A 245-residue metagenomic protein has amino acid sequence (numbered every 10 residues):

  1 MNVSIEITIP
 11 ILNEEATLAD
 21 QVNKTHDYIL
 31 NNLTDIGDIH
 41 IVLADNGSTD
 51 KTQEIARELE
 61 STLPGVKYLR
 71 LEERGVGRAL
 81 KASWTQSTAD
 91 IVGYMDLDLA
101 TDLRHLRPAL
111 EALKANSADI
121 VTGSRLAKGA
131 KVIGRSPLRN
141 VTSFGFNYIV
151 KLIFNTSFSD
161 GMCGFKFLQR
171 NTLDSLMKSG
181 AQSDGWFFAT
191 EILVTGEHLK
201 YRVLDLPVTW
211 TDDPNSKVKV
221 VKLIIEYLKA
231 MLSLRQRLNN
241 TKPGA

Functional and structural regions predicted by a protein language model:
M1-S4, D27, N31, N155 (+1 more regions): Hydrophobic helical membrane-anchoring modules
V3-I9, L18, T25, D38-A44 (+1 more regions): Hydrophobic targeting segments
E14-L18, S48, V76, D102: Donor nucleotide-sugar binding loop of glycosyltransferases
E14-L30: Short, well-formed alpha-helical segments that are part of the catalytic scaffolds of diverse glycosyltransferases
D35, V42, Q53-Q86: Conserved donor nucleotide-binding strand/loop of the catalytic core
D45-Q53, L99: A conserved acidic beta->alpha catalytic loop
E72-Q86, I91, L103-D184, D212-K222 (+2 more regions): Acceptor/aglycone-binding surface of glycosyltransferases and processive sugar-polymer synthases
